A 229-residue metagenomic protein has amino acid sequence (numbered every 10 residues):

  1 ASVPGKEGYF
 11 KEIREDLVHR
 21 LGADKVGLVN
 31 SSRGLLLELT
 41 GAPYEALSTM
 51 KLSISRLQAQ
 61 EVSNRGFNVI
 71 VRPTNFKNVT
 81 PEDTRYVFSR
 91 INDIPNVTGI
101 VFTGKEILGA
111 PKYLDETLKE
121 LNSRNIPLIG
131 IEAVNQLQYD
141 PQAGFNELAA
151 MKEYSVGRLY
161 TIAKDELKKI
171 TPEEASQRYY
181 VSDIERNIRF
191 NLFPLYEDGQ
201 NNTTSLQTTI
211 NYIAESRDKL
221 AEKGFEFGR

Functional and structural regions predicted by a protein language model:
A1-G228: Soluble extramembrane regions of membrane proteins in the secretory/endomembrane system
